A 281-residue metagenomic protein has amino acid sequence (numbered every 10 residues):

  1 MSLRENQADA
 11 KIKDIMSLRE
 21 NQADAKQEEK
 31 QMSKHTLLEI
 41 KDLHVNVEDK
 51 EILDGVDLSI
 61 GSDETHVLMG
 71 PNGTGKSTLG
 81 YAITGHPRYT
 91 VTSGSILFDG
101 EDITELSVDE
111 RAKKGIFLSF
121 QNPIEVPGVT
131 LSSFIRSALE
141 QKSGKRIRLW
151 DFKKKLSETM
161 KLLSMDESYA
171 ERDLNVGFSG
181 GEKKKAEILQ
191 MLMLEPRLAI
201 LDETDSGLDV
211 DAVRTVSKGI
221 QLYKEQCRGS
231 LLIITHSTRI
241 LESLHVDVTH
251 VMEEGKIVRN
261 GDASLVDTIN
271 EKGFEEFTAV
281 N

Functional and structural regions predicted by a protein language model:
L38-I40, L53-G55: Conserved structural motif at the start of ABC-family nucleotide-binding domains
I60-S62: Conserved hydrophobic segment flanking the Walker A/P-loop of ABC-type ATPase nucleotide-binding domains
M69-P71: The feature captures the beta-strand-to-loop junction immediately N-terminal to the Walker
S95-R111, N175: ABC ATPase NBD Q-loop/coupling interface
I124-R197: ABC-family P-loop ATPase nucleotide-binding domains
E203-T204, D211: Walker B catalytic motif
G219-I233, L241-S243: Conserved catalytic loops of ABC-family nucleotide-binding domains
V248, M252, K256-A279: Conserved beta-strand-loop-alpha-helix hinge in the C-terminal portion of ABC ATPase nucleotide-binding domains
